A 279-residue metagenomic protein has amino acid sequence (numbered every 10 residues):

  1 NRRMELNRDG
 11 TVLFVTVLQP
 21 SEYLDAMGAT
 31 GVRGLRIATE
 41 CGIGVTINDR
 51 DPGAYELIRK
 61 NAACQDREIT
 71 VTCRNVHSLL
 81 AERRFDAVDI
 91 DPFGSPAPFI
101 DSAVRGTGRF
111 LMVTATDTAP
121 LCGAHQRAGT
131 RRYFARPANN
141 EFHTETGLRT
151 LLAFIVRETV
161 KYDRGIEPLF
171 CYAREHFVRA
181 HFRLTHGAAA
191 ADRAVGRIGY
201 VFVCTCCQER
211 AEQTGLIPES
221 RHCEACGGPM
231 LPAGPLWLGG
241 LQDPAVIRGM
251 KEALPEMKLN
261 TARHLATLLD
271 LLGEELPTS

Functional and structural regions predicted by a protein language model:
N1-S279: SAM-dependent transferase fold signal centered on methyltransferase-like domains, encompassing both Class I
